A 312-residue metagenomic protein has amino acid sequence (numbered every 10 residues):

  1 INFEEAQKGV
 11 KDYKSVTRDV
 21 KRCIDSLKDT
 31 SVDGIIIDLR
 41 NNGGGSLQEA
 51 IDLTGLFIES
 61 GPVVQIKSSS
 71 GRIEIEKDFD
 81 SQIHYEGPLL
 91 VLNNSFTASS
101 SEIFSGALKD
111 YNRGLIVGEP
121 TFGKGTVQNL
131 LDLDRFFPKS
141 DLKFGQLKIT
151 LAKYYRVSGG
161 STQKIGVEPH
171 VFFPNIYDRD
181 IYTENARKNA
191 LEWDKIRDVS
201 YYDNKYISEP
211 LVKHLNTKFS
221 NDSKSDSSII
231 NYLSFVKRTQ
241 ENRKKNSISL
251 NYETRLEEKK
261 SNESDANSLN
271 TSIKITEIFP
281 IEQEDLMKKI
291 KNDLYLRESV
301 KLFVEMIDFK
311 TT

Functional and structural regions predicted by a protein language model:
I1-F137, K288, N292, F303-V304: Cleft-lining beta-strand/loop regions that shape enzyme active-site pockets
E49-I51, K139-L142, P280-I281: Intrinsically disordered, low-complexity segments enriched in polar/charged residues with Gly/Pro, especially when
S60, I73, K143-L147, V167-P169 (+1 more regions): Generic structural motif recognizing short loop/turn segments at the entrances and edges of beta-strands
G71-R72, P88, K139-D141, F172 (+1 more regions): Short, intrinsically disordered/low-complexity patches at protein termini and at juxtamembrane boundaries
S81-Y85, P138-K143, W193-Y201: A general structural signal for short secondary-structure boundary/capping elements
S100, N112, V117-Y182: Polar, glycine-rich mid-to-C-terminal structural blocks that act as macromolecule-binding/assembly scaffolds
K153-T312: Conserved functional hotspot residues or short segments at active or partner-binding sites across diverse domains
